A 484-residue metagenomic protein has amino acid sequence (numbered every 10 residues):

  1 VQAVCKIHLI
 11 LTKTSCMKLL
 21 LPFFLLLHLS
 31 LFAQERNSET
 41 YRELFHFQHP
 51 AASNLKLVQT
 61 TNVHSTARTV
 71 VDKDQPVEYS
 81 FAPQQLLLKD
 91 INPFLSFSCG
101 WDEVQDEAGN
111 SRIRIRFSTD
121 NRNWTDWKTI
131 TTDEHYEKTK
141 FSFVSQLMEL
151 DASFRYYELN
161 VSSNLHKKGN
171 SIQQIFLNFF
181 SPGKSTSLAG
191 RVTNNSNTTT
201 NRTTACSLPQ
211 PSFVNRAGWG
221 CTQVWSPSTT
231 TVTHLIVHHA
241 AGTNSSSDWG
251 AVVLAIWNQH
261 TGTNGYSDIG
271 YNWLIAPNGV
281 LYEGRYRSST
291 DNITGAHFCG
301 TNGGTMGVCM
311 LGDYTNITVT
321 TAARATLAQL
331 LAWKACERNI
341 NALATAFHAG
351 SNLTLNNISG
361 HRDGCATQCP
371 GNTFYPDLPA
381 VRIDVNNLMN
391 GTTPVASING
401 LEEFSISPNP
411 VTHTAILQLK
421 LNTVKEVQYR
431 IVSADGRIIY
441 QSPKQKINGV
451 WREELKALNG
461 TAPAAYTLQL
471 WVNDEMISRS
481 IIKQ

Functional and structural regions predicted by a protein language model:
V1, N399-S407, V411-Q484: C-terminal outer-membrane/trafficking sorting elements
V1-S38, V395: Bacterial Sec-dependent N-terminal signal peptides
R36-E78, P83-N92, S181-T229: N-terminal module-boundary/linker segments of secreted carbohydrate-active enzymes
R36-Q48, A52, E78-P93, E103-Q173: Beta-sandwich interaction modules
G100-V104, N422: Solvent-exposed strand-to-loop "edge" motifs in beta-rich extracellular domains
D126-T129, G284, Q441-P443, R479: Residue-level detector of high-confidence beta-strand sites
I175, F180-T243, A276-N292, A296 (+1 more regions): Basic/polar, cationic surfaces and motifs that engage anionic cell-wall and phosphate/carboxylate ligands
N244-W249: Fold-level signature of zinc-dependent metallopeptidase catalytic domains
